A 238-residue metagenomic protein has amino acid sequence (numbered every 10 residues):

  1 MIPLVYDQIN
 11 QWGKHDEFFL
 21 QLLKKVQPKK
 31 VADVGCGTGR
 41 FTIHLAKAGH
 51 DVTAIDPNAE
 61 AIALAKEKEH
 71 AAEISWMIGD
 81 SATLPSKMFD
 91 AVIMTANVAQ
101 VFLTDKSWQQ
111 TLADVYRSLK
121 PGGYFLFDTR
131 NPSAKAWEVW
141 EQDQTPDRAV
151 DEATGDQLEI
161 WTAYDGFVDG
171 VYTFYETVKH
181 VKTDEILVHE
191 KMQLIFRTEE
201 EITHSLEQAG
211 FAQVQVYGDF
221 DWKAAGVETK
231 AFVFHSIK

Functional and structural regions predicted by a protein language model:
M1-K29: Conserved class I S-adenosyl-L-methionine
P28-G37: Conserved class I S-adenosyl-L-methionine
R40-T83: Class I SAM-dependent methyltransferase SAM/SAH-binding core
A82-V92: A short acidic, Gly/Pro-enriched loop at the edge of an enzyme's catalytic core that lines a small-molecule cofactor
Q109-P121: A short glycine-rich, Lys/Arg-flanked "PGG" loop and its adjoining helix->strand segment in the class I
G122-T129: Conserved beta-strand signature within the Rossmann-like core of class I S-adenosyl-L-methionine
T129-E200: SAM-dependent methyltransferase
Q193, R197-K238: C-terminal lobe and adjacent flexible extensions of AdoMet/dcAdoMet transferase-like proteins
